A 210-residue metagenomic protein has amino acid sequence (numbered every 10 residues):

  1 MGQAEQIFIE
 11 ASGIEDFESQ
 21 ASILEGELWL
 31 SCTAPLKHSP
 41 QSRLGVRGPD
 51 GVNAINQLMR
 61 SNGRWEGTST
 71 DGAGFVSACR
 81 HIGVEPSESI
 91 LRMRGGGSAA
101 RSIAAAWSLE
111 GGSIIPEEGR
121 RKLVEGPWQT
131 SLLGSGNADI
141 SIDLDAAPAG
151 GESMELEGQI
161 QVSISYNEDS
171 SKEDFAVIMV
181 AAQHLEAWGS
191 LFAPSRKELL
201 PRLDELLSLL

Functional and structural regions predicted by a protein language model:
M1-I55, P148, E168, D174-L210: N-terminal ligand-binding/catalytic initiation module
F8-S19, E118-N137: A short, well-structured beta->alpha microelement
E10-S12, C32-P35, G95-G97, E117-R120 (+2 more regions): Structural motif
A34, H38-P86: Glycine/small-residue-rich loop that forms an oxyanion/phosphate-binding "nest" at active or ligand-binding sites
L58-S61, G112, L156-I160: A short helix->loop->beta-strand "cap" motif at the edges of active sites that frequently abuts
S69-G74, C79-V84, E88-G112, P116-R120: Glycine-rich adenosine-cofactor-binding loop
R94-S108, D139-S141, M179-G189: Active-site-proximal catalytic alpha-helix in oxidoreductases
G126-V180: Rossmann-like adenosine-cofactor binding region
